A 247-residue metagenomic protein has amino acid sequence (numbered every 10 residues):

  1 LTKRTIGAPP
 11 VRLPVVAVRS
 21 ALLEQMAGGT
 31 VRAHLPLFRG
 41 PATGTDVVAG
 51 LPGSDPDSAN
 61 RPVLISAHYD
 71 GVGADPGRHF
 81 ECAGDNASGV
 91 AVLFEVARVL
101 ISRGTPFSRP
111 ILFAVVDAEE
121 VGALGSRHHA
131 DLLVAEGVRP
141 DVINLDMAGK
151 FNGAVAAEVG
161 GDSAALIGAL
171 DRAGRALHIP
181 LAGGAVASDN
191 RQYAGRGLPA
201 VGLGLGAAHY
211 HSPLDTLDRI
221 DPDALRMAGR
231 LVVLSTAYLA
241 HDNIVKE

Functional and structural regions predicted by a protein language model:
T2-C82, R98, S102-S108: Soluble metallo-hydrolase cores and metallopeptidase-like ectodomains found primarily in the secretory/periplasmic
A8-P10, A21-E24, A148-E247: Active-site-adjacent substrate-binding region of metalloamidase/peptidase-like peptide-processing proteins
P10-V11, A42-G44, S58-N60, S108 (+6 more regions): Short, solvent-exposed loop/turn segments at the edges of secondary structure
V15-A17, V48, P62-S66, L112-V115 (+5 more regions): Structural recognition of the beta-strand scaffold that forms the well-ordered cores of secreted hydrolase catalytic
A27, L51, D55, A67 (+8 more regions): Sec/Tat-exported extracytoplasmic proteins
L37-A42, A118-E120, L181-G184: Short Gly/Pro-enriched turn/cap motifs at secondary-structure boundaries
T43-D46, G71-L166: Acidic/histidine-rich catalytic neighborhood of metal-dependent amide-processing enzymes
S54-P56, D70-G71, A118-E120, A148-K150 (+2 more regions): Short, glycine-/Ser/Thr-/acidic-enriched flexible segments
